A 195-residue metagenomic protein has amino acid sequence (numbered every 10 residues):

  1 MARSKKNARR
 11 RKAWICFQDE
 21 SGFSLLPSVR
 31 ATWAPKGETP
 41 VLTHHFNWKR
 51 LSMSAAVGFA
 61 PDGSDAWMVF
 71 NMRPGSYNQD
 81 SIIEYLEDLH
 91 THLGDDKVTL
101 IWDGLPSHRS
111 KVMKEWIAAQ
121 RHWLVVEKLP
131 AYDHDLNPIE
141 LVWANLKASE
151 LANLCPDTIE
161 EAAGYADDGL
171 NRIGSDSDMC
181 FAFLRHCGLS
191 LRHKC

Functional and structural regions predicted by a protein language model:
M1-E87, G188-C195: Extended, low-complexity cationic-aromatic segments
R11-I15, I139-C195: C-terminal anion-handling pockets and recognition modules
K12, K97, W123-V126: A generic structural signal for alpha->beta connector loops
C16-Q18, T99-G104, E127-P130, L184: Short beta-strand segments
F17-D19, A55, L86, D103 (+3 more regions): Mobile genetic element proteins and their domesticated derivatives, centered on retroelements and DNA transposons
F23, Y132-L136, E160-A162: A short acidic, often aromatic-flanked loop/helix-cap motif at beta-alpha or helix-coil junctions that lines enzyme
P40-H45, A118-L141, L154-C155: RNase H-like polynucleotidyl transferase catalytic core
L86, D95-H108, Y132, N137: Acidic/histidine-rich, metal-coordinating catalytic segments
